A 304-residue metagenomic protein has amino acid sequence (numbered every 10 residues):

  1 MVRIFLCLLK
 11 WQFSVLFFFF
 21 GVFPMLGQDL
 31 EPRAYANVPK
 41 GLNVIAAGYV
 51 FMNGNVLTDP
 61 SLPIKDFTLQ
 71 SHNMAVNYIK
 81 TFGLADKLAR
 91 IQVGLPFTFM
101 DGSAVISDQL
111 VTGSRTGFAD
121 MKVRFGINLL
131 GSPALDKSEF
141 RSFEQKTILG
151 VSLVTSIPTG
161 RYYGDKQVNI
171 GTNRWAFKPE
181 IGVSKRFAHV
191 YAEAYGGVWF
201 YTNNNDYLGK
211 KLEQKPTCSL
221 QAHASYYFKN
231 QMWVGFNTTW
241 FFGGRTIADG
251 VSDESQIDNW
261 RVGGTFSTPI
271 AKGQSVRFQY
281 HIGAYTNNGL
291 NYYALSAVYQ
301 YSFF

Functional and structural regions predicted by a protein language model:
M25-A46, G131-Q145, F304: Outer-membrane beta-barrel biogenesis signature
N43-I45, H72-V76, A119-V123, L149 (+5 more regions): Hydrophobic, lipid-facing positions within transmembrane beta-strands of outer-membrane proteins
I45-F51, I91-F99, L149-I157, A194-F200 (+4 more regions): Transmembrane beta-barrel strands of outer-membrane/channel proteins
Y49, K80-F82, I127-L129, T155 (+5 more regions): Residue-level signature of outer-membrane beta-barrel architecture
M52-N73, V111, G164-V168: Surface-exposed strand-loop-strand hairpins of Gram-negative outer-membrane beta-barrel proteins
N55-V56, D86-A89, S132-P133, H189-A192 (+2 more regions): Repeated loop/turn-to-beta-strand initiation elements of outer-membrane beta-barrel proteins
F99-E213, S255: Outer-membrane pore/translocation modules
K211-F304: Outer membrane beta-barrel transmembrane domains
